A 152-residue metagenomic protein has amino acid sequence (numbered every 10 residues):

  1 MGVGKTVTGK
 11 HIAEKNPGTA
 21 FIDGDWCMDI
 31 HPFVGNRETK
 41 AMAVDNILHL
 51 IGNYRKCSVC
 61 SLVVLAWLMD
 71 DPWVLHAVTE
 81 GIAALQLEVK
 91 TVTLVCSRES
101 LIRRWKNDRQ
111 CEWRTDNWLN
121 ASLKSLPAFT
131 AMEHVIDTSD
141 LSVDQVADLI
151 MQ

Functional and structural regions predicted by a protein language model:
V3: ATP-binding Walker
T6-G52: Conserved substrate/cofactor phosphate-moiety recognition/catalytic segment in nucleotide-dependent phosphotransferases
C27, M69-D71, V95-S100, L141-S142: Conserved nucleotide-binding/hydrolysis micro-motifs of P-loop NTPases
R37-M42, G81-I82, D108-E112: Short, hinge-like loop/turn segments at secondary-structure boundaries
M42-L85: Glycine-rich phosphate-binding loop used to anchor ATP phosphates in small-molecule kinases, encompassing both
C60, L85-K90, T130-E133: Short glycine-/polar-rich loops that comprise or flank the Walker A/P-loop and associated switch/sensor motifs
L85-W105: Conserved phosphate-donor/acceptor-positioning beta-strand/loop module used by diverse small-molecule
N107-L149: Small-molecule kinase domains that catalyze NTP-dependent phosphoryl transfer to phosphate-bearing small molecules
